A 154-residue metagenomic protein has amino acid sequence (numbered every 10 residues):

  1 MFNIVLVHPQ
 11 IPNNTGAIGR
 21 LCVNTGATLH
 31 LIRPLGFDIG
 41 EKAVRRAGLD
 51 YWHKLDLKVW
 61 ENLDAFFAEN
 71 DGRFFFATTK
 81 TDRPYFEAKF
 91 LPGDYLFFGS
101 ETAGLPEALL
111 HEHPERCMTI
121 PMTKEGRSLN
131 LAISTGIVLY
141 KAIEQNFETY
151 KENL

Functional and structural regions predicted by a protein language model:
M1-L154: Post-transcriptional modification and biogenesis factors for structured RNAs of the translation apparatus
